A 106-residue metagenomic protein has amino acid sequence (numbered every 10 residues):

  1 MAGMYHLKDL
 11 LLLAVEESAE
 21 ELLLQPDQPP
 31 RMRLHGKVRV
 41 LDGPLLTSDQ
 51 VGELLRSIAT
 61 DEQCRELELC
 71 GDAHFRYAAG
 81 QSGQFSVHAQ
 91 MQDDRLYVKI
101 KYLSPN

Functional and structural regions predicted by a protein language model:
M1-N106: N-terminal "pre-motor" subdomain/linker immediately upstream of P-loop NTPase catalytic cores
